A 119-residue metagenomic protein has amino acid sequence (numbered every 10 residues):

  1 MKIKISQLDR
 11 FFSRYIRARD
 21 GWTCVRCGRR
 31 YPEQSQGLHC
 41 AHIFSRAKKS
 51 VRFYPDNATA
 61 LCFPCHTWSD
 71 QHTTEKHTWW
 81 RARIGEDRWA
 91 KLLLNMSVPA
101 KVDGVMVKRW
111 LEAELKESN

Functional and structural regions predicted by a protein language model:
M1-T23, V98-V102: Short, charged surface segments at domain edges that flank catalytic/cofactor-binding sites
K4, L8, S50, W68: Conserved aromatic-histidine-acidic binding/catalytic patches
F12-Y15, F53, W79: Aromatic side chains
V25-T59, S69: Histidine-centered nuclease catalytic patch
C62-C65: Zinc-coordinating Cys/His ligand positions in small cysteine/histidine-rich zinc-finger domains
D70-N119: A detector for short metal-coordination/catalytic motifs
